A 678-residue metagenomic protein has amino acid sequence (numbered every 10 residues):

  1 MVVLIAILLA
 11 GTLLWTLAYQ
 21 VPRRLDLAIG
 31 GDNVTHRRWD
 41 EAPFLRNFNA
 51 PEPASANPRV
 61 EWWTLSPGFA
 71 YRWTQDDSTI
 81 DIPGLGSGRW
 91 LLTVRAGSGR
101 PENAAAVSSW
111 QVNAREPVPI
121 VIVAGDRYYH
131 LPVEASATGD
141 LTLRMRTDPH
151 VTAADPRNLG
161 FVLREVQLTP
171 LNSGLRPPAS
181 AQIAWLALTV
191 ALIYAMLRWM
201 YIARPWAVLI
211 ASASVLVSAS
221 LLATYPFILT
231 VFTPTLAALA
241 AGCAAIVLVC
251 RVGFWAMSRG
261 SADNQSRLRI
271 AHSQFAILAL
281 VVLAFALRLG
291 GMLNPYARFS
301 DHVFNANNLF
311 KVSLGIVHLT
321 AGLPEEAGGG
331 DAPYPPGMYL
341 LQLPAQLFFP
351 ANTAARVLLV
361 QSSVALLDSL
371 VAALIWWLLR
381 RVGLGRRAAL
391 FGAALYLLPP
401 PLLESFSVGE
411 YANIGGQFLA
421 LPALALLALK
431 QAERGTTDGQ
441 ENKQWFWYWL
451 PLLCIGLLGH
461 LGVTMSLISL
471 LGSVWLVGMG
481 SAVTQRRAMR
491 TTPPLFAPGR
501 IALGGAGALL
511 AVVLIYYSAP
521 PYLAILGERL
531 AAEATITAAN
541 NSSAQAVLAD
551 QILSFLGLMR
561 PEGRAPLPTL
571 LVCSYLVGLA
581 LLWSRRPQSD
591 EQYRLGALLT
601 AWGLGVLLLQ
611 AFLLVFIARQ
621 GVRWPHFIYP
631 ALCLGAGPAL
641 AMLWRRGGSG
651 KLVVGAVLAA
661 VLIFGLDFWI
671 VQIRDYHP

Functional and structural regions predicted by a protein language model:
M1-L9, S266, S273-V281, P493-L495 (+2 more regions): Signature aromatic-anchored transmembrane alpha helix within multi-pass, membrane-resident enzymes that catalyze glycan
A181-T189, P336, S363-L367, T537-P587 (+2 more regions): Alpha-helical transmembrane segments at the extracellular/periplasmic loop-to-helix junctions of multi-pass membrane
T189-Y201, W255, W475-A482, R487 (+1 more regions): Hydrophobic, aromatic-rich transmembrane alpha-helices and their immediate juxtamembrane boundary segments
W206-L222, L278-L283, L390, I501 (+2 more regions): Transmembrane alpha-helix segments characteristic of polytopic inner-membrane glycan-assembly/cell-envelope
F232-C243, N413, L419, M465-S466 (+1 more regions): Hydrophobic/aromatic-rich transmembrane helices and adjacent perimembrane loops
I270, R381, R387, E433 (+5 more regions): Membrane-interface helix-loop-helix junctions at transmembrane boundaries of multi-pass membrane enzymes, predominantly
L280-L287, S362-V382, R386-Q431, W445-G478 (+2 more regions): Membrane-embedded helix bundles of polyisoprenyl
A284-V382, R387-F418, D438, Y676-H677: Active-site lumenal/periplasmic loops and adjacent helix-entry segments of GT-C-fold, multi-pass membrane
